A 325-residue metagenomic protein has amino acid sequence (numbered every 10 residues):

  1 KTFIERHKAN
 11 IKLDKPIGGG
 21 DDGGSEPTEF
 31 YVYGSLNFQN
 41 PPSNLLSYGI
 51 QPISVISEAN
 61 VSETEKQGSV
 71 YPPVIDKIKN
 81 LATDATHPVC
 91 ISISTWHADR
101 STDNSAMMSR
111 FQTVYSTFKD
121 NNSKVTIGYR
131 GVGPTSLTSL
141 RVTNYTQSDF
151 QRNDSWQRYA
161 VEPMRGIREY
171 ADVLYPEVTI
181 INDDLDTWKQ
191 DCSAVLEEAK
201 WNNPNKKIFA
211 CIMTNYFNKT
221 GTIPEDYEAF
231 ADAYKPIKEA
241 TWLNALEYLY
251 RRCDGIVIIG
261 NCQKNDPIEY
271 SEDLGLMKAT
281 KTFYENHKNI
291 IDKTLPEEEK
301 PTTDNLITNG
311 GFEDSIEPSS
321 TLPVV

Functional and structural regions predicted by a protein language model:
P16-Q67: Boundary/entry segment of secreted carbohydrate-active catalytic domains
F30-G34, Y48, P52-S57, V89-I91 (+4 more regions): Hydrophobic faces of well-ordered beta-strands that scaffold small-molecule active sites in alpha/beta enzyme cores
V32-G34, Y115, K119-Y159, N205-F217: Aromatic-lined carbohydrate-recognition surfaces of secreted/lumenal glycan-active proteins
V70-I78, F150-R165, Q190-A199, T241-A245: Alpha-helical scaffolding within the catalytic cores of extracellular/periplasmic polymer-degrading hydrolases
Q157-K189, G260-N261: Aromatic- and acid-rich polysaccharide-binding/catalytic face of secreted or lumenal carbohydrate-active enzymes
T179-T220: Glycoside hydrolase catalytic-domain groove-lining segments
C211-E298: Substrate-binding cleft of secreted/luminal carbohydrate-active enzymes
E299-V325: Extracellular and organelle-lumenal recognition/adhesion modules and their flexible linkers in secreted
